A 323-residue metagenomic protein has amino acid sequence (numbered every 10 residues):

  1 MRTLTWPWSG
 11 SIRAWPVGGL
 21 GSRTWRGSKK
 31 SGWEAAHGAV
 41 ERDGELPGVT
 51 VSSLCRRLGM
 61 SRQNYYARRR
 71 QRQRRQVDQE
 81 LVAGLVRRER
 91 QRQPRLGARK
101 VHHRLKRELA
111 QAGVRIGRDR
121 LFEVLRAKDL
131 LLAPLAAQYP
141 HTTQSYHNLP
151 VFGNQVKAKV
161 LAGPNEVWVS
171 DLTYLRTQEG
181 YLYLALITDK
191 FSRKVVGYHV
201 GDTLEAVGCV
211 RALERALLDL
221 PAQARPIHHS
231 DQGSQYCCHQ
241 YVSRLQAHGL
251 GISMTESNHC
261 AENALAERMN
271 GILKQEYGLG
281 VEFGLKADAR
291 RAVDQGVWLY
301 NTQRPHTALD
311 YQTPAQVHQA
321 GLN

Functional and structural regions predicted by a protein language model:
M1-N323: Charged DNA-binding/catalytic regions of mobile-element recombinases
